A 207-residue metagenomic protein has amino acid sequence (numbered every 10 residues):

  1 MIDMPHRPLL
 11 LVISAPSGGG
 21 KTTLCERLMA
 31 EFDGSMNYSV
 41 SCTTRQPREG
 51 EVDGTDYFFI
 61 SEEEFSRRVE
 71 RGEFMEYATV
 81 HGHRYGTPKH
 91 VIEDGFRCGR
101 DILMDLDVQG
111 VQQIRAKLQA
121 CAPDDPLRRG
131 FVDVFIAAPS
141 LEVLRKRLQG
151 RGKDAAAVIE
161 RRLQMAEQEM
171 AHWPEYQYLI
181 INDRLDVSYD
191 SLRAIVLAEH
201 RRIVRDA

Functional and structural regions predicted by a protein language model:
M1-L10: Extreme N-terminal, non-catalytic leader segments that precede Walker-type/kinase nucleotide-binding cores
M4, K146-D154, R161, Q168-A207: NTP-dependent small-molecule kinase module
L10-V12, W173: Membrane topogenic/interface segments and analogous intrinsically disordered interaction regions
A15, G20: Conserved glycine(s) of the Walker
K21, R48-E49, V111-I114, L141-R147 (+1 more regions): Switch/connector loops and helix/strand junctions flanking conserved nucleotide-binding motifs in nucleotide-processing
T23-R71: N-terminal phosphate/diphosphate-binding loop that engages ATP/GTP or pyrophosphate donors across diverse enzyme folds
F58-I60, G86, D105, L179: Short aromatic/basic micro-patch
S66, E70-E73, T87-R151, V196: ATP-dependent NMP and nucleoside kinases share a basic, alpha-helical "lid"
